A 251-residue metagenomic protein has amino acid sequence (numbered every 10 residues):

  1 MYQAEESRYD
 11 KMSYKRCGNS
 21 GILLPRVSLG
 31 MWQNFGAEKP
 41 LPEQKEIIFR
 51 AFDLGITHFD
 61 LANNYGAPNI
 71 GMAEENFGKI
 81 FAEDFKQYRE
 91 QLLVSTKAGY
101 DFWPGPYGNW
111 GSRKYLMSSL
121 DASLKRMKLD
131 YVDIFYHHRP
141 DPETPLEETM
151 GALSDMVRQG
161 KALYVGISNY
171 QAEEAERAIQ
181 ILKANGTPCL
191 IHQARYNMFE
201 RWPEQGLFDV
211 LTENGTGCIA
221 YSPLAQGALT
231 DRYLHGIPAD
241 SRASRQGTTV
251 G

Functional and structural regions predicted by a protein language model:
M1-L93, R158: N-terminal binding-site loop/beta-alpha segment at the start of enzyme catalytic domains that lines or forms
Y2-E6, K11, P140-G251: Beta/alpha (TIM)-barrel catalytic core signal, keyed to glycine-rich beta->alpha loops juxtaposed to Asp/Glu that bind
C17, L29, Q44, A51 (+10 more regions): Conserved, mostly hydrophobic/aromatic
I22-V27, G55-T57, K86-L92, L129-D133 (+4 more regions): Short, well-ordered coil/turn segments that N-cap beta-strands
G30-P42, F102-M117, H138-T144: Active-site mouth loops of central-metabolism enzymes
E38-F52, W110-K128, G151, A175-I179: Short, acidic/polar
P42-E43, A73-G78, R113, E147-A152 (+1 more regions): Charged helix-capping and loop-helix junction motifs
D84-G111: Structural motif corresponding to the early beta-alpha repeats
